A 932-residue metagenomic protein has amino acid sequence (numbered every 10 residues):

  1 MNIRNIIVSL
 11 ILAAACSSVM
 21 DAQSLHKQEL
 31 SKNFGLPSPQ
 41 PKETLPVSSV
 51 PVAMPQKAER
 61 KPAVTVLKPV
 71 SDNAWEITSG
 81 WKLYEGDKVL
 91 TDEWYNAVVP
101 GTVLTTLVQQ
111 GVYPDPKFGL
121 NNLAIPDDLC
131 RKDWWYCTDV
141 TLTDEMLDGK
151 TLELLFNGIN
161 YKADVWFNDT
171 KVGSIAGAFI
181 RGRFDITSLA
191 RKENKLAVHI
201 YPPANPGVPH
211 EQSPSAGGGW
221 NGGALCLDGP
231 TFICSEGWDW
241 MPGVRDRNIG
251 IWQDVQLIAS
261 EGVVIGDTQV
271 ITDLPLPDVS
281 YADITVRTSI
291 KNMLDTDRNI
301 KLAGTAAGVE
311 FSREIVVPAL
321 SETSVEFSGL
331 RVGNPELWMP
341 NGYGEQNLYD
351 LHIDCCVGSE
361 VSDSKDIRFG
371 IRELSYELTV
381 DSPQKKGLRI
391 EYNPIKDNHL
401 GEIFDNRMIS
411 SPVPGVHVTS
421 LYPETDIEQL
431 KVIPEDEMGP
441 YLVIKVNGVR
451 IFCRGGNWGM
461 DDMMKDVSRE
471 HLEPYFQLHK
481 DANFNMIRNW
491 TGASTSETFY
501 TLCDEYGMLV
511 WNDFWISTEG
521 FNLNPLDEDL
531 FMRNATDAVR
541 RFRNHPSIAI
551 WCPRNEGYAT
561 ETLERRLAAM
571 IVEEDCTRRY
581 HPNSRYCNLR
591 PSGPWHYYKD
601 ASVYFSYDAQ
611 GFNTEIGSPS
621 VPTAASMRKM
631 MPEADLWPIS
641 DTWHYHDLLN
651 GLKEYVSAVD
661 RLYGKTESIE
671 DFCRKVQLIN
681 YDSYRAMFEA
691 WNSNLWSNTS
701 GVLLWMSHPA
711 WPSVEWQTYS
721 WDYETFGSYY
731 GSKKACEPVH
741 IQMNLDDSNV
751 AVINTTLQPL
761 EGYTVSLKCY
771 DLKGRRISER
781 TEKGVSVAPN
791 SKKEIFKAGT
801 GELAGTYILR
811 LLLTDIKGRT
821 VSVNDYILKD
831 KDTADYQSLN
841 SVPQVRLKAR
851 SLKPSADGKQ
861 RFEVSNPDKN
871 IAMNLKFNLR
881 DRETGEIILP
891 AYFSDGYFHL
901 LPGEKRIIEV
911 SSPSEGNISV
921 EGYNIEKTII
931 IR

Functional and structural regions predicted by a protein language model:
M1-S9, M20-D462, D466-M486, L695-T699 (+2 more regions): Secreted/periplasmic carbohydrate-active enzymes, especially glycoside hydrolases
V8, S17, S640-W643: Extended glycan-interaction surfaces of carbohydrate-active proteins
A14-A15, A625, D815, S914: Alpha-helical transmembrane segments and their juxtamembrane interfaces
A14-D21, S620: Short hydrophobic alpha-helical membrane-anchoring segments
C226, E654-Y663: Active-site-adjacent bridging/hinge elements
N248-I249, A624, L652-V656, I669 (+3 more regions): Alpha-helix initiation and N-capping motif
L421-P423, Q429-P434, M486-L649, A658 (+7 more regions): Substrate-binding/catalytic cleft of secreted carbohydrate-active enzymes, primarily glycoside hydrolases
Y663-R674: Short glycine/proline- and acidic residue-enriched helix-loop micro-motifs that form flexible lids or anion-recognition
